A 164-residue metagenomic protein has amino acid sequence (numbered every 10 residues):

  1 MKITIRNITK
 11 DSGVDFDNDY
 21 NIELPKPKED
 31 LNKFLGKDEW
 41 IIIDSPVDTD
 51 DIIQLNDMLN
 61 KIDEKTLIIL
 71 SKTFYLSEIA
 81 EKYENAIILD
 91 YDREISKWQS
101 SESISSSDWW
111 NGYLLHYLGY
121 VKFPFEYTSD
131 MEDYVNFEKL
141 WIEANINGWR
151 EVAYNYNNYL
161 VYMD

Functional and structural regions predicted by a protein language model:
M1-D164: Acidic interaction surfaces
